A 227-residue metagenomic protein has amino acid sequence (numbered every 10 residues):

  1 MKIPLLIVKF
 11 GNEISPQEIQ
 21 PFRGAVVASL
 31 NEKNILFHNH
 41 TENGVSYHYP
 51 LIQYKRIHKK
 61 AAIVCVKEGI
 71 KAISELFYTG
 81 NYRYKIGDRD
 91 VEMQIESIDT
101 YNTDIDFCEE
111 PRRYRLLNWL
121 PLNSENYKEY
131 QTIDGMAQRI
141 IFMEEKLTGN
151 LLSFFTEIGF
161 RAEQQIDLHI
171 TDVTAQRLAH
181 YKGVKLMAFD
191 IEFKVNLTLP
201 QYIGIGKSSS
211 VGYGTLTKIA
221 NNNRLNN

Functional and structural regions predicted by a protein language model:
M1-N227: RNA-interacting cores
